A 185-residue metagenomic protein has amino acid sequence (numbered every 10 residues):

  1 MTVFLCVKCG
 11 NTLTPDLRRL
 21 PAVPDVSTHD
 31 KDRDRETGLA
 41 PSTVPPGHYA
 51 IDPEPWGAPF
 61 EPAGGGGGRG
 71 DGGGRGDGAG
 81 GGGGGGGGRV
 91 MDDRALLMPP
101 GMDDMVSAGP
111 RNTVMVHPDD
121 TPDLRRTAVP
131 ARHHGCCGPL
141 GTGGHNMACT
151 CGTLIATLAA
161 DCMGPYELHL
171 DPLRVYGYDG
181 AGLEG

Functional and structural regions predicted by a protein language model:
M1-G185: N-terminal pre-domain and mature-chain start segments
